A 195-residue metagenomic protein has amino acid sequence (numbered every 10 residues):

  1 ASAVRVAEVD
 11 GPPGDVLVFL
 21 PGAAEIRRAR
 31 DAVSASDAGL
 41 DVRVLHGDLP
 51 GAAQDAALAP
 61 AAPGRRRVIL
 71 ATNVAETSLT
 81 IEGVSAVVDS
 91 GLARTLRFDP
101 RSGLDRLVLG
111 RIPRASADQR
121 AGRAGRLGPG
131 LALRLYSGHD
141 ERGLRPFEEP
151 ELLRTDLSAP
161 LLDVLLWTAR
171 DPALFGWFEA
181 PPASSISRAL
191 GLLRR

Functional and structural regions predicted by a protein language model:
A1-R195: P-loop NTPase motor module signature
